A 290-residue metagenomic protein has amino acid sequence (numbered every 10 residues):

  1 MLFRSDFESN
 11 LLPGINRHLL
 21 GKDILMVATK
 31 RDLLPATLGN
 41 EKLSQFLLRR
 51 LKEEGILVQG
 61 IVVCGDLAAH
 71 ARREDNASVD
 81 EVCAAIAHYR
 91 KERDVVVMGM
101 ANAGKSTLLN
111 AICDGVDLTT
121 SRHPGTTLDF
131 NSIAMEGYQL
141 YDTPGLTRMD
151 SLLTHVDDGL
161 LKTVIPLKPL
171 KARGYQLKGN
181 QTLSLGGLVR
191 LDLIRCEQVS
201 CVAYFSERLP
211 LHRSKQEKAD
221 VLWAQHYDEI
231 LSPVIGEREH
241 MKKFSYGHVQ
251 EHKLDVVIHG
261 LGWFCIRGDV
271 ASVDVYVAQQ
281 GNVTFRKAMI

Functional and structural regions predicted by a protein language model:
S5, L11-G14, L20-L25, R31 (+1 more regions): Helix-rich effector regions associated with P-loop NTPase G domains
N10-L11, E81: Well-ordered alpha-helical segments embedded in enzymatic catalytic cores
P13-I15, N40-L43, A111-C113, T154-V156: Short, glycine/charged-enriched secondary-structure capping and boundary segments
G14-I15, A84-I86, L108, D129-N131: Short, flexible, glycine/charge-rich loop motifs used to bind or transfer phosphoryl groups or to couple energy/partner
K22-L25, R31-A103, D114: Canonical P-loop GTPase G-domain recognition
S106-D117: A conserved segment at the C-terminal end of the G1
